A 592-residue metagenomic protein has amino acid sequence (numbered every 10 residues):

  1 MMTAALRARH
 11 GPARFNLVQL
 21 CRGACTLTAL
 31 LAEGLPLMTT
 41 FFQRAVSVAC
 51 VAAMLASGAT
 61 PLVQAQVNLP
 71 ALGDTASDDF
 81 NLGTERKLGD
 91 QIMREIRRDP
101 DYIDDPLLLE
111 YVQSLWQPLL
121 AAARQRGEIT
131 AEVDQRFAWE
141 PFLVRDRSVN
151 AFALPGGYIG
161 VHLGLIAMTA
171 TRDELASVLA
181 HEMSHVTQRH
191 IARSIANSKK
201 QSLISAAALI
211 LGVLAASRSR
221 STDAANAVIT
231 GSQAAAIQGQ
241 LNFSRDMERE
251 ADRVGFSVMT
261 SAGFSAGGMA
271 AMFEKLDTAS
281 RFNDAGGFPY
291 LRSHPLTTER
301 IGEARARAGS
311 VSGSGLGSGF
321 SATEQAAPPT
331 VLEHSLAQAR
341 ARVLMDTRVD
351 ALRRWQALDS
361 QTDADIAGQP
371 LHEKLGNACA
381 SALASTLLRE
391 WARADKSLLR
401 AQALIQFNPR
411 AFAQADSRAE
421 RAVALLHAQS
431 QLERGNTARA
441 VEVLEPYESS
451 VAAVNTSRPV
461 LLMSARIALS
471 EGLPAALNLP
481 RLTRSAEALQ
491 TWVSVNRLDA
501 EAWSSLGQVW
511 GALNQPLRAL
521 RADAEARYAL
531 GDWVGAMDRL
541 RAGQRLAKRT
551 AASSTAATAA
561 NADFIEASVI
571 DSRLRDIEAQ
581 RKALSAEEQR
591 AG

Functional and structural regions predicted by a protein language model:
M1-F42: N-terminal secretory signal peptides that target proteins for export/translocation
T28, E33-A45, A49-F152, A279-R281 (+12 more regions): Hydrophobic or amphipathic, alpha-helical segments that drive membrane association/targeting
D74-T75, Y102, E110, E128 (+4 more regions): Extracytoplasmic and endomembrane cell-envelope/extracellular-matrix remodeling and assembly machinery
L108, I195-A207, A224-A227, G263-F273: Acidic/histidine metal-binding catalytic segments
D146-R172, R189: Active-site scaffold of zinc-dependent metalloenzymes
G160, E174-E182: Short alpha-helical catalytic segment bearing the HExxH-like zincin motif of zinc-dependent metalloproteases
D173, M183-K199: Catalytic Zn2+-binding segment of zinc metalloproteases
L203-R218, A227-A235: Membrane-active amphipathic alpha-helices enriched in small hydrophobic residues
